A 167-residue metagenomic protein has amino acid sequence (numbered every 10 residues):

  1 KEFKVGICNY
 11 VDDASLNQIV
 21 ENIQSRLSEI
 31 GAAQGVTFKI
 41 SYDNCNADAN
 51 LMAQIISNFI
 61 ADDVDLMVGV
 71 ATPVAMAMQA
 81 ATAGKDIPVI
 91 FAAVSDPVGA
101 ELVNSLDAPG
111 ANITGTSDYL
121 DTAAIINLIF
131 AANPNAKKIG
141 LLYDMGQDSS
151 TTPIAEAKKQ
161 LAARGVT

Functional and structural regions predicted by a protein language model:
K1-V5, A33-V36, F130-K138: Immediate post-signal peptide segment of exported/extracytoplasmic ligand-binding proteins
E2-I30, S41-N50, G146-S150: Extracytoplasmic "Venus flytrap"
V11-A14, A47, P73-M76, S95-V98 (+2 more regions): Solvent-exposed loop/turn segments at secondary-structure junctions within structured extracellular/periplasmic domains
N17-V20, Q24, A53-I56, T72-Q79 (+3 more regions): Extracytoplasmic/secreted envelope proteins and their assembly/folding machinery, especially bacterial periplasmic
I23, T114-R164: An alpha-beta-alpha
E29-M52, N112-I113, Q160-T167: Short beta-strand elements in bilobed, periplasmic/extracellular small-molecule ligand-binding domains
S41-N104: Beta-alpha junction/loop-to-helix N-cap segments that form part of ligand/metal-binding clefts
L106-T116: Rossmann-fold dehydrogenase core element
